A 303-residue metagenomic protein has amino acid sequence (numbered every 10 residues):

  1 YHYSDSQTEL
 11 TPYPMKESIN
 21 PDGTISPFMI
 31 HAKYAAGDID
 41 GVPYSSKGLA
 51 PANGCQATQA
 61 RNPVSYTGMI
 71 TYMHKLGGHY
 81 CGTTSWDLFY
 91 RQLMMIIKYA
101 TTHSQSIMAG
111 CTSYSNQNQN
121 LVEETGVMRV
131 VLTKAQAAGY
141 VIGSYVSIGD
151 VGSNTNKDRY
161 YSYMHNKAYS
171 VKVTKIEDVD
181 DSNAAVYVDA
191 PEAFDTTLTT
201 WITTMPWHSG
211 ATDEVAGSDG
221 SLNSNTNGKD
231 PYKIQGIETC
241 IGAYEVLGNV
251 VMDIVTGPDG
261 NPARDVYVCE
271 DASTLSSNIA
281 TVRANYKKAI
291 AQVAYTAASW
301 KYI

Functional and structural regions predicted by a protein language model:
Y1-D5: Assembly/oligomerization scaffold segments
S6-C240: Short aromatic-cysteine micro-motif
H79-L88, D213-I303: Short, conserved beta-strand/loop elements in beta-sheet-dominated catalytic cores that frequently flank divalent-metal
